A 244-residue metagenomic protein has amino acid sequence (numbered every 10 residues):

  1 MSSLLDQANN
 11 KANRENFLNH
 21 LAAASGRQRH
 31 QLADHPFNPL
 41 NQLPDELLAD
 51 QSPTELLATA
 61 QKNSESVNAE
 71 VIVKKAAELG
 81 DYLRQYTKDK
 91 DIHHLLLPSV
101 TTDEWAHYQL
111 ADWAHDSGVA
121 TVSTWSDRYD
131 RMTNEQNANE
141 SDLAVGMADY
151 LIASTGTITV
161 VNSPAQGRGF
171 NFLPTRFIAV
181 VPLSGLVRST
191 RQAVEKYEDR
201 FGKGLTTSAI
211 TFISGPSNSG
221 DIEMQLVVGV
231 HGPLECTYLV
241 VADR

Functional and structural regions predicted by a protein language model:
M1-R244: The feature marks the mature, well-folded catalytic cores of soluble enzymes
